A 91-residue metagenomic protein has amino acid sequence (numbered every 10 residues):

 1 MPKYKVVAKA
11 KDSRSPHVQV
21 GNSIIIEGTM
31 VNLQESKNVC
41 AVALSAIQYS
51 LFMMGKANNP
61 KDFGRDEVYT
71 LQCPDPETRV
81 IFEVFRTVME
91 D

Functional and structural regions predicted by a protein language model:
P2, P60-D91: Short, compact, well-ordered microdomains
Y4-A10: A short beta-strand micro-motif
D12-H17: Short, surface-exposed secondary-structure edge patches
I24-D62: Acidic, aromatic-enriched beta-alpha/helix-loop junctions
